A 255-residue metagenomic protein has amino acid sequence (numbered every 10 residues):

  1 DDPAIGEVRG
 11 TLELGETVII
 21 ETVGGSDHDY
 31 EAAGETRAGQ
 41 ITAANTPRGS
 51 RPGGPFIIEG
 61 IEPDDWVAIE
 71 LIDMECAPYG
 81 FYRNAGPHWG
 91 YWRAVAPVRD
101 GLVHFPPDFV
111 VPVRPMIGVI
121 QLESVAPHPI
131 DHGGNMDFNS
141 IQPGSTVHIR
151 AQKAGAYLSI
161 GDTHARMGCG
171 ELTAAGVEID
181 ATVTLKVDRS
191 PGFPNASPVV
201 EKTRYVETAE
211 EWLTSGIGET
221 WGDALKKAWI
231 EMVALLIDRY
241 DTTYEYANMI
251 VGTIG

Functional and structural regions predicted by a protein language model:
D1-G10, Q40-P52, P127-D131, N135-D137 (+1 more regions): Conserved beta-alpha junction segments in alpha/beta enzyme cores
D1-N45: N-terminal, Lys/Arg-enriched amphipathic/low-complexity engagement segments that precede the first folded domain
P3-V18, R51-E70, A94, V98 (+3 more regions): Alpha/propeptide regions of enzymes that mature by internal proteolysis
G25-T36, M74-N84, G155-A165: Short, Lys/Arg- and Gly-enriched loop/turn segments at beta-strand edges
G39-E62, G86-F109, R166-D188: Short peripheral tails and domain-boundary helices/loops at the edges of structured domains
A43, G49, C76-G86, E201-A228 (+1 more regions): Short, surface-exposed loop/turn segments at secondary-structure boundaries that line and modulate
R51, D73-H148: Intrinsically disordered, low-complexity linker/loop segments enriched in Gly/Pro and charged/polar residues
P115-N135, N139-G222, K227, V233: Conserved mixed alpha/beta catalytic, RNA-binding, or beta-rich assembly cores of soluble enzyme, regulatory
